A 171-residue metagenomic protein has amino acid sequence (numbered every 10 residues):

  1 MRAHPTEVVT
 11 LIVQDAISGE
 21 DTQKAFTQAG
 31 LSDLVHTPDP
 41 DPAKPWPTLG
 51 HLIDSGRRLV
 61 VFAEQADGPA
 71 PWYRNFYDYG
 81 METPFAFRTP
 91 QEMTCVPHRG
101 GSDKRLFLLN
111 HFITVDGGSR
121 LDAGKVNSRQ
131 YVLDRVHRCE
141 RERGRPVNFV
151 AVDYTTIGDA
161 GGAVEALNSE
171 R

Functional and structural regions predicted by a protein language model:
M1-R171: Catalytic cores of phosphodiester-bond hydrolases, prominently lipid phosphodiesterases
